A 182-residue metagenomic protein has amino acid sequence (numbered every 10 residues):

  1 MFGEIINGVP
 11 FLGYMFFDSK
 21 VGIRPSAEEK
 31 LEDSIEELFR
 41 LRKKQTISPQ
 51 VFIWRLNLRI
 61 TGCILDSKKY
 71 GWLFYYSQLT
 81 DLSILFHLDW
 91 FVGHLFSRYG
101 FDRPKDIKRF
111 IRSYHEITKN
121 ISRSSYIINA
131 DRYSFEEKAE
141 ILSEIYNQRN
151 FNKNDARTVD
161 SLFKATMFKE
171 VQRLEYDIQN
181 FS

Functional and structural regions predicted by a protein language model:
M1-G8, S113: Short proline/glycine- and acidic-rich turn/helix-capping motifs at secondary-structure junctions
P10-S182: Active-site and adjacent loop segments of nucleotide-processing enzymes that use two-metal-ion phosphate chemistry
